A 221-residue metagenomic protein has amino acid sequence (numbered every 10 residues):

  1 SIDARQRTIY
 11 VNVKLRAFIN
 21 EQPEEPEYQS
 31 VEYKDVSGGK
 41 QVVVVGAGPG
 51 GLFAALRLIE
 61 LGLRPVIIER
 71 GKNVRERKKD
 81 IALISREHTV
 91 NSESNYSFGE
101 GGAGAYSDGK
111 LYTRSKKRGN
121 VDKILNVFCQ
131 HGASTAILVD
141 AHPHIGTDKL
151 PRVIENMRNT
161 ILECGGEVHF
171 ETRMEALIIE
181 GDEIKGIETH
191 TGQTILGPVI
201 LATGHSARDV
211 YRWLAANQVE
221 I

Functional and structural regions predicted by a protein language model:
S1-I221: Residues forming the flavin
